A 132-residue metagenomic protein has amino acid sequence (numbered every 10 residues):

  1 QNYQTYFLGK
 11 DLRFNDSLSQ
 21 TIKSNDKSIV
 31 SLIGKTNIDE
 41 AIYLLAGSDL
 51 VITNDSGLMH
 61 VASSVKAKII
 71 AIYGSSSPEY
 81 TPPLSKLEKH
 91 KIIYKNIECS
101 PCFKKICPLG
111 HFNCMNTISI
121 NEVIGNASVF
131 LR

Functional and structural regions predicted by a protein language model:
Q1-G74: Donor-binding and catalytic core of enzymes assembling or modifying cell-surface/extracellular glycoconjugates
Q4, S19, N126-R132: A general secondary-structure boundary signal
S31-L32, S63-L131: Nucleotide-sugar donor-binding patch of glycosyltransferase catalytic domains
